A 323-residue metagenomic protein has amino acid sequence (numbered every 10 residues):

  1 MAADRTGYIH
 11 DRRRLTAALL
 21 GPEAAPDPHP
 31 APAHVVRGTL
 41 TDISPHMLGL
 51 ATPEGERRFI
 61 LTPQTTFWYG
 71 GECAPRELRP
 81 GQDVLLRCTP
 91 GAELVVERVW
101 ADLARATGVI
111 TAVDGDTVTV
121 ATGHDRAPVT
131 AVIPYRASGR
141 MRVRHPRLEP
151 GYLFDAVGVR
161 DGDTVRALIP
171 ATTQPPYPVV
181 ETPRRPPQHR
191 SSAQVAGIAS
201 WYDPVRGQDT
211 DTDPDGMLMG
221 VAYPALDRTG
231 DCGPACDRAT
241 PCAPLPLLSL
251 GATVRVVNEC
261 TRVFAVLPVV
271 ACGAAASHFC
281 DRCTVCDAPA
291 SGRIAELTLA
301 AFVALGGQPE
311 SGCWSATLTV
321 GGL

Functional and structural regions predicted by a protein language model:
M1-P28, H34-R37, D42, E77-C88 (+3 more regions): Secreted/periplasmic proteins
A24, R58-R76, L94-V95, A127-P146: A cross-kingdom feature marking solvent-exposed beta-strand/loop segments within repeated, beta-rich binding/scaffold
P32-A33, V95-T107: Short domain-boundary/entry signatures in modular proteins, especially in secreted/extracellular architectures
P45, G55, Q64-T66, G115 (+1 more regions): Disulfide-stabilized cysteine-rich extracellular repeat microdomains
P45-L50, G115-A121: Short aromatic-glycine-enriched beta-strand elements
L48, E93-V96, V118, D163-V165: Hydrophobic residues embedded in beta-strands of well-ordered beta-sheets
A51, A121-G123, R255-E259: A generic structural motif
E54, H124-R126, R262: Glycine-centered tight beta-turn/hairpin loop motif at sheet-sheet or coil-to-beta transitions
